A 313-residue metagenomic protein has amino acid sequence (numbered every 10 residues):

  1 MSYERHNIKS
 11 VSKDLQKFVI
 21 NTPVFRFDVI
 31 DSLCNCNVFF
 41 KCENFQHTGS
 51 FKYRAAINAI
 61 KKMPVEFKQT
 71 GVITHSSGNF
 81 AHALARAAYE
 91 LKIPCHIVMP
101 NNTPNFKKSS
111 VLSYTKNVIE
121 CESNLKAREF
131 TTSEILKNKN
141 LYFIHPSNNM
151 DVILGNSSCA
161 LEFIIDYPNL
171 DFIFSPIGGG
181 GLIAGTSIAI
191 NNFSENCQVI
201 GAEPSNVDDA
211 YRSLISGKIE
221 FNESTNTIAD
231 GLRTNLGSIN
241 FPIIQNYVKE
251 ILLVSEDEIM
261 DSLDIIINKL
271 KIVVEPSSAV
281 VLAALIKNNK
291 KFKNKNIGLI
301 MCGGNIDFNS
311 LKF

Functional and structural regions predicted by a protein language model:
M1-F313: PLP-dependent amino-acid enzyme catalytic core
